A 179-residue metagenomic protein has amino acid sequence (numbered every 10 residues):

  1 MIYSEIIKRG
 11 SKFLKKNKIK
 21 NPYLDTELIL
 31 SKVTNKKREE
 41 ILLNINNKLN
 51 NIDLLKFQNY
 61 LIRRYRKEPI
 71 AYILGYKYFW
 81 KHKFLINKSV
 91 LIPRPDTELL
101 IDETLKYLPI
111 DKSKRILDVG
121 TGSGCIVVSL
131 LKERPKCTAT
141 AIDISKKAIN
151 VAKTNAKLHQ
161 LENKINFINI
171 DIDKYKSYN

Functional and structural regions predicted by a protein language model:
M1-F57: A short N-terminal interaction module
I7, T26-E27, F57, K67-I70 (+2 more regions): A general structural signal for well-ordered alpha-helical segments in protein cores
I19, S89-V90, L131, S145: Short beta->alpha junction loops/turns
L28, K77, N169-D171: A general secondary-structure junction signal
K32-Y107: Conserved AdoMet
E98-N179: Conserved SAM/SAH cofactor-binding pocket of Class I
